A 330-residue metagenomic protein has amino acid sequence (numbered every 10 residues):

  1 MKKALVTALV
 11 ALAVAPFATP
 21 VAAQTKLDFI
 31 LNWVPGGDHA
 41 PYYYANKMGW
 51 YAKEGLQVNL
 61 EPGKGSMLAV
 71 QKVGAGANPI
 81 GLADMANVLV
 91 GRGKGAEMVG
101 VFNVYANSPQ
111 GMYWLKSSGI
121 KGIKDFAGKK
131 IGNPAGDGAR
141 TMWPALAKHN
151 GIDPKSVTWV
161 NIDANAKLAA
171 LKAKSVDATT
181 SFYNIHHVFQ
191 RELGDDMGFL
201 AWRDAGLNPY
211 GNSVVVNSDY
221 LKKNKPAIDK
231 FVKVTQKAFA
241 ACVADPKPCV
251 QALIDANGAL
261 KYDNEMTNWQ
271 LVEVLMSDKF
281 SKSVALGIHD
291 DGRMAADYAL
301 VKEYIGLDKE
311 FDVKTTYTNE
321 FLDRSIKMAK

Functional and structural regions predicted by a protein language model:
M1-A4: Positively charged n-region of N-terminal signal peptides that target proteins for export
T7-P16: Bacterial N-terminal signal peptides
F17-A23: Sec/Tat signal peptide C-region and signal peptidase I cleavage site
Q24-A173, D177-N184, L200, N208: Short, glycine-/small- and polar/acidic-enriched structural segments that line small-molecule recognition paths
M85, D195, A201, D255-G258: N-terminal secretory/targeting leader peptides
Q110-I120, Y210-P226, K282: A bilobed periplasmic-binding-protein/Venus flytrap-type ligand-binding module shared by bacterial periplasmic
K223-G306: Secondary-structure end/capping motifs
M294-K330: Conserved C-terminal helix/tail region of periplasmic/extracytoplasmic solute-binding proteins
